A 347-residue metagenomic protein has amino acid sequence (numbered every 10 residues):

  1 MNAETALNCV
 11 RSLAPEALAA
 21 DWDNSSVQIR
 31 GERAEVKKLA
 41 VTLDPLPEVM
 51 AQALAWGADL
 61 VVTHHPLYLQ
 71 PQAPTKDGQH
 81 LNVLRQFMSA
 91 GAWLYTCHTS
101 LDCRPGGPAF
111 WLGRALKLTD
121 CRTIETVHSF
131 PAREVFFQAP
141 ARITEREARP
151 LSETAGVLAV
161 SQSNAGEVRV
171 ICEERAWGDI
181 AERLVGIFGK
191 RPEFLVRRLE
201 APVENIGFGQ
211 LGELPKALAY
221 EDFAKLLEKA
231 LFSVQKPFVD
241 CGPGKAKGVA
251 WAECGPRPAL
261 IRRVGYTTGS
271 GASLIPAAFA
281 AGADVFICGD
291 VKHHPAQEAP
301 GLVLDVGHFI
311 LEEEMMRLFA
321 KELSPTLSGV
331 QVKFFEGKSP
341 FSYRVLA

Functional and structural regions predicted by a protein language model:
M1-A347: Active-site catalytic microenvironments in core metabolic enzymes, especially phosphate/sugar-handling
